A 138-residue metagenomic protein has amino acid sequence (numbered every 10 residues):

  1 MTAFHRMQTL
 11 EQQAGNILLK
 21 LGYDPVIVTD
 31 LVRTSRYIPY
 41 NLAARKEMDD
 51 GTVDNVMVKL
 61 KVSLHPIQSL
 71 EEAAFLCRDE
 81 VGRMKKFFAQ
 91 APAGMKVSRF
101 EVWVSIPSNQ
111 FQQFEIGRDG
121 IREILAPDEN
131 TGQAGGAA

Functional and structural regions predicted by a protein language model:
M1, Y37, G135-A137: Intrinsic low-complexity, intrinsically disordered segments enriched in polar/basic residues
T2-Q12, K20-R36, R45-G120: Catalytic cores of nucleic-acid endonucleases
Y40: Change "...and in nucleic-acid phosphodiester-cleaving endonucleases..." to "...and in nucleic-acid processing enzymes
Q112-A138: Intrinsically disordered, low-complexity terminal regions enriched in charged/polar residues
